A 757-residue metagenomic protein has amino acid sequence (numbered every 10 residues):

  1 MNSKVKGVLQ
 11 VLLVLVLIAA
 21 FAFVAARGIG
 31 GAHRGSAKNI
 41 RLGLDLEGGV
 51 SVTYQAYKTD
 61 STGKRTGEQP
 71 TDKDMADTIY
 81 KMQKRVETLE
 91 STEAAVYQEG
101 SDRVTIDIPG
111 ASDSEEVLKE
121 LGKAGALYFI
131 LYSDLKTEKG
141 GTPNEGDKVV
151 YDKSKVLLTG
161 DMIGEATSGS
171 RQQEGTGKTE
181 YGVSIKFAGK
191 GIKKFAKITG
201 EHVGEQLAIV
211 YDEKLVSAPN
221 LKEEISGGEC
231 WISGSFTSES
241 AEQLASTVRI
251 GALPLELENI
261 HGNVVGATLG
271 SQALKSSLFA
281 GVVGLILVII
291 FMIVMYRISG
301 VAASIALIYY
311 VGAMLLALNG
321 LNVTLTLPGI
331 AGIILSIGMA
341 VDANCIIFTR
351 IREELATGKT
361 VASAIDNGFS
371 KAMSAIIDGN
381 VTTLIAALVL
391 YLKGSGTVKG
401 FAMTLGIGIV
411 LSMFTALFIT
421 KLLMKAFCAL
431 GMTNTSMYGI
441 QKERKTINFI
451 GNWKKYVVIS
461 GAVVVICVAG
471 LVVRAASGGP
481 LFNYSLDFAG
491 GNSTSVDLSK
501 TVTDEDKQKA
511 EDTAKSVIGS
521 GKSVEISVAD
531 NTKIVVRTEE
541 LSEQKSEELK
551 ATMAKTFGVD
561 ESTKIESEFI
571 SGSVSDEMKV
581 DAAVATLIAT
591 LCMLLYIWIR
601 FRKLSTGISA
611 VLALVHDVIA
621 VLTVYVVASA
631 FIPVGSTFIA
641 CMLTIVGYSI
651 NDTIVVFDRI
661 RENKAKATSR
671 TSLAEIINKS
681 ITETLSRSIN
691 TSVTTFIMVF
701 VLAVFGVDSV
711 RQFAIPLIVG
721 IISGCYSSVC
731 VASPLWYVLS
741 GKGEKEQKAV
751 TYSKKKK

Functional and structural regions predicted by a protein language model:
M1-K757: A structural signal for conserved, well-ordered secondary-structure elements that form binding/interaction cores
